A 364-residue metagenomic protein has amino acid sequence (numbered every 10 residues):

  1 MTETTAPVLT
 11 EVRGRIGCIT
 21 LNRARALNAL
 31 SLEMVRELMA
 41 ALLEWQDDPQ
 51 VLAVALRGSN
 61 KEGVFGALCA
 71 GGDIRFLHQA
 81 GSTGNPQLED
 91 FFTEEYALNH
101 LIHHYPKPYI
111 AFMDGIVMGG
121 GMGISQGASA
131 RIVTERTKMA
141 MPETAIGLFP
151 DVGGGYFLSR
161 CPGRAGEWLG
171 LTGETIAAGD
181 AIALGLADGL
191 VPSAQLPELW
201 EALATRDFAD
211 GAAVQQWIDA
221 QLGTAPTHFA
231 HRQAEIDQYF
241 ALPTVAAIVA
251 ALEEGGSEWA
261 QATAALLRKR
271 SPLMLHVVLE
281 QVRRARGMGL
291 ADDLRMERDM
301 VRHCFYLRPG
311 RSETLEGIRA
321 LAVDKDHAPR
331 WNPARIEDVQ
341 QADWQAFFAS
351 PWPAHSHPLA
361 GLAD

Functional and structural regions predicted by a protein language model:
M1-R57, P358-D364: Conserved CoA-thioester-binding segment of acyl-CoA-metabolizing enzymes
G14, I19, E37-S82, L101-F112 (+1 more regions): A structural preference for short, pocket-lining loop segments at secondary-structure junctions
N60, I102-I146, W168-L169, G173-E174 (+1 more regions): Glycine-rich beta-to-alpha active-site loop
I74-M113, G154, Q345-P353, L359: An acidic, glycine-rich surface segment that forms the CoA-thioester-binding/catalytic face of crotonase-fold enzymes
A128-D151, G185-W200: Gly/Pro- and small hydrophobic-enriched strand-loop and loop-to-helix capping segments that sit at the rims
G153-G211: Contiguous mid-protein beta-loop-alpha structural module that forms a pocket-lining wall or clamp of enzyme active
G189-M274: Amphipathic alpha-helical blocks and their helix-capping loop/short-beta junctions
R308, E313-D364: C-terminal amphipathic alpha-helical interaction region
